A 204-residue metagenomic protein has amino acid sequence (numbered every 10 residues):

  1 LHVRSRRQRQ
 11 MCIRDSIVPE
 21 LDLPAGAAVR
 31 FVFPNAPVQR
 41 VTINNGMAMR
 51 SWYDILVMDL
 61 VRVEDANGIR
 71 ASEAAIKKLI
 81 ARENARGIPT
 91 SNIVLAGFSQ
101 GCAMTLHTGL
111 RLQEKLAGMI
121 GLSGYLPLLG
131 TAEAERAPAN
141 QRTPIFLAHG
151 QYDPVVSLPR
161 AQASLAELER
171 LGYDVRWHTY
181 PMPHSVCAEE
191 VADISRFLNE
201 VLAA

Functional and structural regions predicted by a protein language model:
L1-S5, R9, I13: Single conserved hydrophobic/aromatic residue that forms the stacking wall/gate of nucleotide- or nucleobase-binding
R6-R7, I93-F98, G150: Conserved alpha/beta-hydrolase "nucleophile elbow" surrounding the catalytic nucleophile
R14-P19, E133, S157-E167: Short alpha-helix in the alpha/beta-hydrolase fold that links the catalytic acid
A27-T42: Conserved alpha/beta-hydrolase
M47-R50, D54-V94: Gly/Ser-rich "nucleophile elbow"/oxyanion-hole loop immediately N-terminal to the catalytic nucleophile in hydrolases
N84, P89-N140: Primarily recognizes the serine-hydrolase "nucleophile elbow" in alpha/beta-hydrolase and SGNH/GDSL folds
F146-H149, D153: Short beta-strand/loop motif that positions the catalytic acidic residue of the alpha/beta-hydrolase fold
P159-A204: C-terminal catalytic histidine-bearing segment of alpha/beta-hydrolase fold enzymes
